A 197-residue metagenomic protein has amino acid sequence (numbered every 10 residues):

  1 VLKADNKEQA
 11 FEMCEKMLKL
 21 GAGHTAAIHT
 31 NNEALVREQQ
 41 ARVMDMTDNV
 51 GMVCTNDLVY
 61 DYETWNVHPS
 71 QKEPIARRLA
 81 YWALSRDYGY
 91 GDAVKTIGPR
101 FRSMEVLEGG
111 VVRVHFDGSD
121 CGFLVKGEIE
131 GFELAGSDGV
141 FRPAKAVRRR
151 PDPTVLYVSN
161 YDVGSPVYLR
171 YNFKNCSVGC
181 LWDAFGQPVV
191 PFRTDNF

Functional and structural regions predicted by a protein language model:
V1-D5, N66-S70, A144-V147: Short, contiguous acidic/charged loop-to-helix segments that flank catalytic cores in large enzymes
V1-E38: Conserved C-terminal structural/oligomerization subdomain of aldehyde/semialdehyde dehydrogenase
K3, E15-A22, M44-D48, L84 (+1 more regions): Hydrophobic alpha-helix feature that most strongly marks membrane-spanning transmembrane helices and their immediate
D5-N6, I28-N32, C54-D57, F116-G118 (+2 more regions): Active-site proximal loops enriched in glycine and acidic residues that flank catalytic Cys/His/Asp and coordinate
M13-E15, Q40-A41, R100-S103, D120 (+2 more regions): Generic recognition of flexible, low-complexity loop/linker segments
T25, N49-M52, Y168: Beta-sheet entry/capping signal
R42-C54, V59-G131: Catalytic cores of secreted or luminal carbohydrate-active enzymes
R113, S119-F197: C-terminal beta-sandwich/jelly-roll accessory domains of carbohydrate-active enzymes
